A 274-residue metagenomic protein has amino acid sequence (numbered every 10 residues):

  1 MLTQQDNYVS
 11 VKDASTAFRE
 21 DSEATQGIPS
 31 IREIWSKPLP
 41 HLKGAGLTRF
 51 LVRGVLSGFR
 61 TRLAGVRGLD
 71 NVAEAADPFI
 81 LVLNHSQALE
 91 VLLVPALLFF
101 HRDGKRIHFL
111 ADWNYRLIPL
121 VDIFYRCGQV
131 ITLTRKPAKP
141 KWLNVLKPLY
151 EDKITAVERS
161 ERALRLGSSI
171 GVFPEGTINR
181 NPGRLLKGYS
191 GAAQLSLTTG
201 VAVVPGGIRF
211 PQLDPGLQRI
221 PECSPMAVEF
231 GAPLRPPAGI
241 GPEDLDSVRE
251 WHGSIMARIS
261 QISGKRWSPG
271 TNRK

Functional and structural regions predicted by a protein language model:
L2-G27, I31-W35, L39, W142-K274: Non-catalytic C-terminal accessory region of glycerolipid acyltransferases and related lyso-lipid remodeling enzymes
I34, A75-L149: Catalytic core of membrane glycerolipid acyltransferases/transacylases, capturing the structured, soluble-facing
S36-L51: Helix-enriched interaction subdomains in cytosolic or periplasmic regions, typified by TIR/SEFIR signaling/NADase cores
T48-S57, L143-E151: Acidic/glycine-enriched edge-of-secondary-structure segments
V52-L56, P95, F99, V121-D122 (+2 more regions): Short amphipathic alpha-helical segments and helix-helix/interface helices
G54-Q87: Helix-to-loop junction immediately C-terminal to a conserved catalytic motif
V66-L69, I118, I154-V157: Structural motif corresponding to alpha-helix initiation and N-cap regions
